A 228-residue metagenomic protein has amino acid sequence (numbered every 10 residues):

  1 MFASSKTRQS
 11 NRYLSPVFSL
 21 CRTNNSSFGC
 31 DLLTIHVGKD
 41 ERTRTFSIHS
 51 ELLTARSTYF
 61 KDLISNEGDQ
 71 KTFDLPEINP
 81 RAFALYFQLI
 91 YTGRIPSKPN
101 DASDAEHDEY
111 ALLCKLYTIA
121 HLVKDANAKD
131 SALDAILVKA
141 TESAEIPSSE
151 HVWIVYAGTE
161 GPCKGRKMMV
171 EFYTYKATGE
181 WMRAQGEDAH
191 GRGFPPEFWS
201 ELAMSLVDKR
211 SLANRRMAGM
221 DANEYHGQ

Functional and structural regions predicted by a protein language model:
M1-E51, R81, Q88-D108, E224-G227: N-terminal BTB/POZ boundary and linker segment
T7-S10, G158, P162, G191-W199: Intrinsic-disorder-associated interaction segments
V17-N24, Y59-L63, F73-P76, W153-T159: Intrinsically disordered, low-complexity boundary segments flanking structured domains
C30-T72, N79-Q88, K124-L133: Alpha-helical oligomerization interface recognition
R42, Q88-R183: Post-BTB helical module
R44-L52, K176-W199: Surface-exposed flexible segments
F60, A82, G165, F198-L202: Hydrophobic side chains within well-formed alpha-helices
Q185-Q228: Eukaryote-biased recognition of C-terminal alpha-helical segments
